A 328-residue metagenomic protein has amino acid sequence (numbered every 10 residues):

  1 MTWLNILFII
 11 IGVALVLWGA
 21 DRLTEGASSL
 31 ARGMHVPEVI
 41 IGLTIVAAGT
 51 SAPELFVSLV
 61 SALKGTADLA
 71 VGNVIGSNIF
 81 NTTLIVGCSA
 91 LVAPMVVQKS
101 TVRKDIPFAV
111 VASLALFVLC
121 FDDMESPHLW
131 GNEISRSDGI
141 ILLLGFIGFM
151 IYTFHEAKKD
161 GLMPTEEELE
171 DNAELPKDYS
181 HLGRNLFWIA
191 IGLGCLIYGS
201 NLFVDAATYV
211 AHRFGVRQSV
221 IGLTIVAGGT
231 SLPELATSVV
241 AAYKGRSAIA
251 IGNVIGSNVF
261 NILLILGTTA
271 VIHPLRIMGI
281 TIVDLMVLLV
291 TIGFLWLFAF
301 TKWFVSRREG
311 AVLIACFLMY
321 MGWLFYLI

Functional and structural regions predicted by a protein language model:
M1-I328: Hydrophobic alpha-helical segments, chiefly the membrane-spanning helices and signal/signal-anchor peptides
